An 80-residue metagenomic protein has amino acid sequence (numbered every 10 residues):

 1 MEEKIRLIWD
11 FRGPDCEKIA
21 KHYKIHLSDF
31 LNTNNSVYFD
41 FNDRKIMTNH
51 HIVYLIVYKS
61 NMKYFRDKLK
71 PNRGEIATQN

Functional and structural regions predicted by a protein language model:
E2-N80: Long, contiguous binding/interaction regions
